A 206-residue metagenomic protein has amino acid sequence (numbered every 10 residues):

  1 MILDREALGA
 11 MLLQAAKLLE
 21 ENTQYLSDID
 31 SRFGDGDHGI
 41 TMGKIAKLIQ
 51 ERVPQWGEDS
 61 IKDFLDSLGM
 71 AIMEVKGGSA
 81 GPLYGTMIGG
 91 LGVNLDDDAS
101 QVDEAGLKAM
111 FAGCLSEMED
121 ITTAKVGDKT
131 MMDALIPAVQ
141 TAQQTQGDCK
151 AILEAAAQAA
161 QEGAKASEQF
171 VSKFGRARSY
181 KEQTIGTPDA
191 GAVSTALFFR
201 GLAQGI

Functional and structural regions predicted by a protein language model:
M1-I206: N-terminal loops that bind phosphate or other acidic moieties and the adjacent beta-alpha structural core
